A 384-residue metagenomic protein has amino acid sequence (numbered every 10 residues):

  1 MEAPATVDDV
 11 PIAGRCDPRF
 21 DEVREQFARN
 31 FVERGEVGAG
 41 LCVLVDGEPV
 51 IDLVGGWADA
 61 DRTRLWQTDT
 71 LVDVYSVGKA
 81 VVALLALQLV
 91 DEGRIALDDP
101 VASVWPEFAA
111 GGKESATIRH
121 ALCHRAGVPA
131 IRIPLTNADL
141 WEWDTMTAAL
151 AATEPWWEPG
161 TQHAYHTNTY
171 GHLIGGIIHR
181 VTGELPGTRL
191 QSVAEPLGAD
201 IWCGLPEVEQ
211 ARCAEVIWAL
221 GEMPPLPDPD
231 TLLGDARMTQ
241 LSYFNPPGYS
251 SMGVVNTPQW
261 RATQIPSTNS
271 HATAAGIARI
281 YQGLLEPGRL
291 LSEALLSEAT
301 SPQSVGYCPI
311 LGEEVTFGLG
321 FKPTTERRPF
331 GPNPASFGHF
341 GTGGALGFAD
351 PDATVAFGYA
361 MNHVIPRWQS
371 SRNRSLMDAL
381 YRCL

Functional and structural regions predicted by a protein language model:
P11-Y75, A96: Short, conserved catalytic-motif segment at the N-terminal edge
R24-A28, G47, T70-D99, I174-H179 (+2 more regions): Active-site SXXK
V50-L53, T136-E158, E184-D200, G253: Short, charged, amphipathic alpha-helices and their helix-cap/turn boundaries
Q67-D69, T153-G160, Y170-H172, T257-P266: Flexible glycine/proline-enriched surface loops and loop-helix/loop-strand junctions
T68, D73-V77, V81, D91-I133 (+4 more regions): Active-site helix/loop module of the DD-peptidase/beta-lactamase fold, centered on the serine-lysine SxxK catalytic
H124, Y170-I177, T268-R289, A345 (+1 more regions): Active-site-proximal alpha-helical segments within enzyme catalytic domains
A214-T268, A272-A274, S301-A353: Active-site Gly/Thr loop motif
I265, E286, L295, T300-Y307 (+1 more regions): Short, gly/Ser/Thr-rich active-site loops of penicillin-recognizing serine hydrolases
